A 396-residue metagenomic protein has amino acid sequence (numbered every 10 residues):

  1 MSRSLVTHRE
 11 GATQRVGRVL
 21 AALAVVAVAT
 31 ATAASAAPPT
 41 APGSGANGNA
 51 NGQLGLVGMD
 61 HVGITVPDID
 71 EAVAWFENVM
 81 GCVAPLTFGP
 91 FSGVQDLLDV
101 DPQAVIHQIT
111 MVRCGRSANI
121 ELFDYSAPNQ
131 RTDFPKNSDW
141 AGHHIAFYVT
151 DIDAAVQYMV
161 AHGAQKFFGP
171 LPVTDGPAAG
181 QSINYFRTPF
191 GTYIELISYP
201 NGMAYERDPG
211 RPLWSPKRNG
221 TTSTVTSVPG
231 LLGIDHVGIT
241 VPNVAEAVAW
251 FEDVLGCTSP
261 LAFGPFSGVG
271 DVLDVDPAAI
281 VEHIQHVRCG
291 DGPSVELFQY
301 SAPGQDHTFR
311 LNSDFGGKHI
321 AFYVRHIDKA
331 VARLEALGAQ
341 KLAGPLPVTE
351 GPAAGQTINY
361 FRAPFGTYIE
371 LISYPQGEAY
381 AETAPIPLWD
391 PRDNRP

Functional and structural regions predicted by a protein language model:
L5, E10-A37: Secretory targeting and sorting signals
A37-P39, G48-G55, L86-F88, I120 (+8 more regions): Vicinal oxygen chelate
G48, G93-L98, P128-D133, T222 (+4 more regions): A short, acidic/glycine-rich surface segment
Q53, D99-P102, F134-N137, V228 (+2 more regions): Short consensus segments that form the blades of beta-propeller domains, in both extracellular/periplasmic
L54, I64-S117, A154, A161 (+5 more regions): Core segments of cupin and vicinal oxygen chelate
M59, V66, S117-F123, G142 (+6 more regions): Short, structured motif recognition centered on aromatic/hydrophobic residues
V62, I145, V237, I320: Hydrophobic adenine-recognition pocket in adenosine-nucleotide-binding enzymes
R131-D139, A146, A155-Q157, T308-F315 (+2 more regions): Long, charged/polar, surface-exposed segments that mediate recognition or autoinhibition
